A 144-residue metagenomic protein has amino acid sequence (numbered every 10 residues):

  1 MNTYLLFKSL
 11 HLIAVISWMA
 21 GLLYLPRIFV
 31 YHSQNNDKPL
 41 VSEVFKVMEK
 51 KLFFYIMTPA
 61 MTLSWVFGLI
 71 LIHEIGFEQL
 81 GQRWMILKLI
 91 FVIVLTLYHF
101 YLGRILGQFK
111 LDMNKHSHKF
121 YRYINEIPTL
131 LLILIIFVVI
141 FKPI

Functional and structural regions predicted by a protein language model:
M1-I144: Polytopic transmembrane helical bundles with strong interfacial aromatic enrichment
